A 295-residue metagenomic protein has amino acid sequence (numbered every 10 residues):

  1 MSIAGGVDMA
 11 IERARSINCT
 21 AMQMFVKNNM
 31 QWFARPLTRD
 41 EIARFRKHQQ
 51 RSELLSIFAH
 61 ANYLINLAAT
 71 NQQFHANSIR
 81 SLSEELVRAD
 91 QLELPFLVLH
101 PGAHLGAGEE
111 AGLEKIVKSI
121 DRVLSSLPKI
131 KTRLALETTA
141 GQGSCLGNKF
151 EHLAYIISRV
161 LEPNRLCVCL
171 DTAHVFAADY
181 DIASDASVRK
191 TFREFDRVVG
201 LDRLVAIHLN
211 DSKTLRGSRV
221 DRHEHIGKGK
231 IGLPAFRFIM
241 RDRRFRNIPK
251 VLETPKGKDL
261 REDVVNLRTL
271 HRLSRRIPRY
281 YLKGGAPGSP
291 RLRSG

Functional and structural regions predicted by a protein language model:
M1-A61, I65-L86, L273-K283: N-terminal pre-domain/capping segments
S2-A4, K27-N29, A61-L64, G102-H104 (+4 more regions): Active-site beta-loop-alpha junctions enriched in small/polar residues
E12-C19, L37-F58, E85-E93, L124-K129 (+3 more regions): Acidic (Asp/Glu)-rich catalytic clusters
A14, H60, S78, A89 (+5 more regions): Conserved, mostly hydrophobic/aromatic
T20-V26, L55-A59, L166-T172, L201-K213: Non-cysteine beta-strand/loop elements that form the S-adenosyl-L-methionine
R51, L67-C167: Active-site acidic/histidine proton-transfer and metal-coordination neighborhood in alpha/beta enzyme cores
L146-A154, F176-N247, P255, R261: Gly/Pro-rich active-site loop or hairpin
P290-G295: Short Gly/Ser/Thr- and charged-rich N-terminal loops/segments that act as flexible capping/hinge elements
